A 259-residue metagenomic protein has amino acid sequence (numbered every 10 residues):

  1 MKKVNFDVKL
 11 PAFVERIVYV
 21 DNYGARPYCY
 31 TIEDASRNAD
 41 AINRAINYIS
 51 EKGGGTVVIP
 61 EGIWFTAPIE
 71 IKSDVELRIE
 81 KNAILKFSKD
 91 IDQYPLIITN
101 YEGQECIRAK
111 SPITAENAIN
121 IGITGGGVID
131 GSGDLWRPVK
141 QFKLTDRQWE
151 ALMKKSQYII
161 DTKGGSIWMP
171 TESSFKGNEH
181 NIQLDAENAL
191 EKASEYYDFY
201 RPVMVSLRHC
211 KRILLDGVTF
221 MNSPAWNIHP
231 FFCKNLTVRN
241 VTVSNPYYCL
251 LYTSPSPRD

Functional and structural regions predicted by a protein language model:
M1-E76, E80-D216, A225, F231 (+2 more regions): Extracellular "leader-to-stem" segments immediately downstream of a signal peptide or signal-anchor in secreted/lumenal
Y252-D259: Conserved small/polar residues in nucleotide/adenosyl-binding loops
